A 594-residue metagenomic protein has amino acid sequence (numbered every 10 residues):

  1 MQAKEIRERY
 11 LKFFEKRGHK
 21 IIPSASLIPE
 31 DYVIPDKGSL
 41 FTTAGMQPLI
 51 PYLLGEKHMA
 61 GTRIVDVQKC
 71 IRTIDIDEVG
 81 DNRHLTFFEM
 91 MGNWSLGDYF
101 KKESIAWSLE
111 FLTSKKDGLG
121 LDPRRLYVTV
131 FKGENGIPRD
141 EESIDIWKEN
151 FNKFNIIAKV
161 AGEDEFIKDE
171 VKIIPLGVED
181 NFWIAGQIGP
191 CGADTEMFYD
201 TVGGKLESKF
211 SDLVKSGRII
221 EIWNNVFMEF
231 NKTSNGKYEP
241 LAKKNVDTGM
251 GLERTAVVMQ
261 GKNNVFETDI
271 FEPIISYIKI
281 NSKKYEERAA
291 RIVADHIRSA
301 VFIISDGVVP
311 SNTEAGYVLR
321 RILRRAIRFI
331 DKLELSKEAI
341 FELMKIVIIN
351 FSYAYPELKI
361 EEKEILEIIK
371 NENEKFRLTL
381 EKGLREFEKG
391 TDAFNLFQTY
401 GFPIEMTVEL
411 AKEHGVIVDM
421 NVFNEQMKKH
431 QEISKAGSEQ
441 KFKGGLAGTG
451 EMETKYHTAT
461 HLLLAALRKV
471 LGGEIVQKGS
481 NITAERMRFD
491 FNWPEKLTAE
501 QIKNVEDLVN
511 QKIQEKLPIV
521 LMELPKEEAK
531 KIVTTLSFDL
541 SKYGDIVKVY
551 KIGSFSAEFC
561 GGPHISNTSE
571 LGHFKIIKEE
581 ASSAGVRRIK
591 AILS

Functional and structural regions predicted by a protein language model:
M1-S594: A glycine- and charged-residue-rich anion-binding loop/surface
